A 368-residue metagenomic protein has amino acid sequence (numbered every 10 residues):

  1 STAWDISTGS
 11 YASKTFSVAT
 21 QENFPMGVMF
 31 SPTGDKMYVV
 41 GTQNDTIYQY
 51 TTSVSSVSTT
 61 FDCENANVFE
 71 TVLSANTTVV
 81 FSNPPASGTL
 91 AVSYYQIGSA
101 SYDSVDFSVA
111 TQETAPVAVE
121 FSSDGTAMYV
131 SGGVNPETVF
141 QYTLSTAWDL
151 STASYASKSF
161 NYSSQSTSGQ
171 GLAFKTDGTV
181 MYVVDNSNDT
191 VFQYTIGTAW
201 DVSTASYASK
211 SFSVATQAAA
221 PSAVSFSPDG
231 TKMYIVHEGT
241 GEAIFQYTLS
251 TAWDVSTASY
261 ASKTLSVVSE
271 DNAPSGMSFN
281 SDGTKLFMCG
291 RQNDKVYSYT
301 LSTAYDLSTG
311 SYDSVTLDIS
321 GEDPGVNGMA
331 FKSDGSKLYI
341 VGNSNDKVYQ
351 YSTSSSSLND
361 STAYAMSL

Functional and structural regions predicted by a protein language model:
S1-S7, T51-V54, I97, T143-T152 (+4 more regions): Short loop/turn segments immediately following beta-strands, especially the blade-tip and inter-blade linker loops
A12-A19, D103-T111, A156-S163, A208-A215 (+2 more regions): A short beta-strand motif characteristic of beta-propeller blades
F30-T33, S123-D124, T176-D177, P228-D229 (+2 more regions): Residue-level detector of Asp-centered blade-edge/turn motifs that repeat once per structural unit in beta-propeller
P32-V54, N327-S356: Blade-level signature of beta-propeller repeat domains, shared across WD40, Kelch, NHL, RCC1 and BNR/Asp-box propellers
T42, G133-V134, N186, E238-G239 (+2 more regions): Short loop/turn segments immediately following the C-termini of beta-strands
S55-T89, Y94-Q96: Exposed extracellular interaction/assembly regions and N-terminal maturation sites
